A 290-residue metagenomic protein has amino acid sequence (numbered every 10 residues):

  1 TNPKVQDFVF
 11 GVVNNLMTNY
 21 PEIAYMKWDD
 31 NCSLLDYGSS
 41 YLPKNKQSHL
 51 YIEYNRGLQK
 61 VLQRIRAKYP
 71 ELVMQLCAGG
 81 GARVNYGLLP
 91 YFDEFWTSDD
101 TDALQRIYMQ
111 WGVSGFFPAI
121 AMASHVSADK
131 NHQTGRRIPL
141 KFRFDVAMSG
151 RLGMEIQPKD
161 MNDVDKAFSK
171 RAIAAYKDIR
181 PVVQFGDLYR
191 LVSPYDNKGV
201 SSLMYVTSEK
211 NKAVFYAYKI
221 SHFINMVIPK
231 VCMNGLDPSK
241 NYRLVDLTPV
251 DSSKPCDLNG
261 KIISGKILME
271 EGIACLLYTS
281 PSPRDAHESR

Functional and structural regions predicted by a protein language model:
T1-N131, D160: Active-site neighborhood of glycoside hydrolase catalytic domains
M74, A147, F215, L244: Conserved, mostly hydrophobic/aromatic
F144-L188: Catalytic cores of secreted or luminal carbohydrate-active enzymes
P194-P238: Carbohydrate-binding surface patches
N234-V250: Solvent-exposed beta-hairpin/edge-strand motifs
T248-L277: Solvent-exposed beta-strand/loop surfaces of large extracellular or lumenal domains
Y278-P283: Conserved small/polar residues in nucleotide/adenosyl-binding loops
S289-R290: Hydrophobic alpha-helical segments, chiefly the membrane-spanning helices and signal/signal-anchor peptides
